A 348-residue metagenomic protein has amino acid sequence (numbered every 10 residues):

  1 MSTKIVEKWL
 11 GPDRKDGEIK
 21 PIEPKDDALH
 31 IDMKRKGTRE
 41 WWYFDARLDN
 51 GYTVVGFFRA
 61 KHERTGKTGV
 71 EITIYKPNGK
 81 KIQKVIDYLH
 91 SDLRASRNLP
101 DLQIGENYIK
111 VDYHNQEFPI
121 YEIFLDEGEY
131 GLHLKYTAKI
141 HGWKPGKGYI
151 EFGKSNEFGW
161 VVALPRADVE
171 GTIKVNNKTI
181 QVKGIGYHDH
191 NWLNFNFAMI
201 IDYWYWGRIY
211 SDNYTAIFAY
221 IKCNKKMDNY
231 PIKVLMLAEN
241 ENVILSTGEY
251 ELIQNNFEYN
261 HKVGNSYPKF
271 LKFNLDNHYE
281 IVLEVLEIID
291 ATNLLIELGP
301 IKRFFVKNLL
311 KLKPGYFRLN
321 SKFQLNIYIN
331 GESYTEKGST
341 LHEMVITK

Functional and structural regions predicted by a protein language model:
M1-K348: Structured soluble/peripheral alpha/beta segments that form catalytic or ligand/cofactor-binding pockets
